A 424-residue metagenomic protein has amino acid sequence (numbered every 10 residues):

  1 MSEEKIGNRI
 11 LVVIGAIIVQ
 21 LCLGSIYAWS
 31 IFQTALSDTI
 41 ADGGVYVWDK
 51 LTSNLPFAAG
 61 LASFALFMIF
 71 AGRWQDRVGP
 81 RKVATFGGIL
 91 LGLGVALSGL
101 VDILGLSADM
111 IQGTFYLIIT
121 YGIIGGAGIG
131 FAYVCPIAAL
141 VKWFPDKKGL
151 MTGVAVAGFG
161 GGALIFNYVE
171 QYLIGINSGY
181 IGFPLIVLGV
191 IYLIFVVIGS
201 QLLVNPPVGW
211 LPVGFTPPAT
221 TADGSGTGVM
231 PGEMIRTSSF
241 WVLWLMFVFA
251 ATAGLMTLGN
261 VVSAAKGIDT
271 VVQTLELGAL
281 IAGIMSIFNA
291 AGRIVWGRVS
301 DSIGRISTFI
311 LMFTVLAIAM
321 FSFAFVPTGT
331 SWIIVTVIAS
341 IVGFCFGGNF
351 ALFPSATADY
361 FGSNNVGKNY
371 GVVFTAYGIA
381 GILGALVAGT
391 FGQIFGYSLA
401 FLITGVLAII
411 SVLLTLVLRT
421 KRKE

Functional and structural regions predicted by a protein language model:
W29-T34, G232-W296: Extracytoplasmic gate region of multi-pass secondary transporters
L36, F131-F144, M151-T152, G348-F361: Intracellular juxtamembrane helix-capping segments at the cytosolic ends of symmetry-related transmembrane helices
L36-S37, W74-Q75, I165-S178, A265-K266 (+2 more regions): Interfacial helix-cap and linker-helix signal at transmembrane-aqueous boundaries of multi-pass secondary transporters
L66-I103, S300: Conserved MFS/SLC helix-loop-helix module at the cytosolic interface between two early adjacent transmembrane helices
I89-M110, V315-T328: C-terminal ends and interior cores of transmembrane alpha-helices in multi-pass membrane transporters/permeases
D109-G130, I334-G347: Hydrophobic core of transmembrane alpha-helices in multi-pass small-molecule transporters, especially MFS/SLC-type
F159-V208: Helix-loop-helix hairpin linking two adjacent transmembrane segments in secondary transporters
A253-M256, E276-A279, G283-W296, S300-A356: C-terminal transmembrane helical hairpin of 12-TM major facilitator-type secondary transporters
